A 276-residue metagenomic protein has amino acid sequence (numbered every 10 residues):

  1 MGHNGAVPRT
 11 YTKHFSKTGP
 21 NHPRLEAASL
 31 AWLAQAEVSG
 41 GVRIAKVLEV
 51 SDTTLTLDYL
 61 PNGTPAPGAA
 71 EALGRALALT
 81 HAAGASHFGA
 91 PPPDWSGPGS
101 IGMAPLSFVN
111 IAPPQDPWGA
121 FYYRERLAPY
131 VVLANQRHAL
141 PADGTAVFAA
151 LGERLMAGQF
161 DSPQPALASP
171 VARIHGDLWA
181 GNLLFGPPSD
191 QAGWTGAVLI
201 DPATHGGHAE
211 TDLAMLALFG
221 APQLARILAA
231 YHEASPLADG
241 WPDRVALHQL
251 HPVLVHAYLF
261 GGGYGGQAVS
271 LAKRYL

Functional and structural regions predicted by a protein language model:
P8-P117: ATP-binding pocket architecture of kinase catalytic cores
K17, V50-T54, P61-G63, L127 (+3 more regions): Short, solvent-exposed loop/turn segments at secondary-structure junctions
P65-L73, Y122, G263, Q267-S270: Domain-level recognition of nuclease-like catalytic cores that cleave nucleotide substrates
A85-H175, G186-W194: An alpha-helical support segment within catalytic cores of ATP-dependent transferases
D116-Y123, V132, L167-R173, A180 (+2 more regions): Active-site Asp-x-Gly
A246-L254: Hydrophobic alpha-helical segments that form the core of small-molecule binding pockets and/or dimer interfaces
H256-L276: ATP/Mg2+ or Mg2+-diphosphate-binding catalytic cores that bind nucleotide phosphates or diphosphates via glycine-rich
